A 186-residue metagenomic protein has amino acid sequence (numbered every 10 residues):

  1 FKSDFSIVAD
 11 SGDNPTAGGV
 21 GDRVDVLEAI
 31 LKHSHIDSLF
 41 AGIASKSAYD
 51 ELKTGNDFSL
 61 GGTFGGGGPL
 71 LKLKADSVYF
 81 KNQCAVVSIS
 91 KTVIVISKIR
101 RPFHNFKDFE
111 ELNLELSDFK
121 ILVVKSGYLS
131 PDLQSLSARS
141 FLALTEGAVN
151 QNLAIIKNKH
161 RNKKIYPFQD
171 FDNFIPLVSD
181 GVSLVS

Functional and structural regions predicted by a protein language model:
F1-K91, V95, I99: Hard-cation-handling environments
N82-S186: Extended hydrophobic packing segments that form well-structured cores
